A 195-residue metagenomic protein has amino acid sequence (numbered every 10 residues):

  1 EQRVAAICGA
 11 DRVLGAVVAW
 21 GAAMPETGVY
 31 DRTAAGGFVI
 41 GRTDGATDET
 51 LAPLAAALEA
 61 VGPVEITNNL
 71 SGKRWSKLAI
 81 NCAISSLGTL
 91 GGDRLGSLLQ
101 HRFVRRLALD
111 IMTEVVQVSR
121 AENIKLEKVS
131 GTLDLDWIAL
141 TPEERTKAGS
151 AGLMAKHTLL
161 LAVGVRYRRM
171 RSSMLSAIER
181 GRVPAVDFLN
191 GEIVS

Functional and structural regions predicted by a protein language model:
E1-D31: Rossmann-like NAD(P)(H) cofactor-binding subdomain of soluble oxidoreductases
L14, E65-T67, E127: General small-molecule cofactor/ligand-binding pocket signal
V17-A22, D44, L70-R74, C82-I84 (+1 more regions): Glycine-rich beta-alpha junction loops
G28-A52, V104: Short beta-strand and adjoining strand-loop segment in the mid-core of the Rossmann-like NAD(P)-dependent dehydrogenase
T33, T50, A56-E59, V64 (+1 more regions): Carboxylate- and glycine-rich phosphate/diphosphate-binding segment that chelates Mg2+/Mn2+
E49-C82, T141-T146: FAD/FMN-dependent oxidoreductases across multiple families
S71-L99, F103-V118: Active-site-proximal catalytic alpha-helix in oxidoreductases
L109-S195: NAD(P)-dependent Rossmann-like dehydrogenase/reductase catalytic/cofactor-binding core
